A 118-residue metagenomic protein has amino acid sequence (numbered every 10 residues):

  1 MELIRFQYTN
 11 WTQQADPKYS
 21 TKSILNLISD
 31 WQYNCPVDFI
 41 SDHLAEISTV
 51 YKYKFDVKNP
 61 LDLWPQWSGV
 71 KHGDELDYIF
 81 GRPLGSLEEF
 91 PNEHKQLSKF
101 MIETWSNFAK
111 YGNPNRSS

Functional and structural regions predicted by a protein language model:
M1-K95, Y111: Substrate-gating cap/lid region and adjacent catalytic-acid/histidine neighborhood within extracellular/lumenal
H94-S117: Non-catalytic, well-ordered alpha-helical segments in soluble enzyme domains
